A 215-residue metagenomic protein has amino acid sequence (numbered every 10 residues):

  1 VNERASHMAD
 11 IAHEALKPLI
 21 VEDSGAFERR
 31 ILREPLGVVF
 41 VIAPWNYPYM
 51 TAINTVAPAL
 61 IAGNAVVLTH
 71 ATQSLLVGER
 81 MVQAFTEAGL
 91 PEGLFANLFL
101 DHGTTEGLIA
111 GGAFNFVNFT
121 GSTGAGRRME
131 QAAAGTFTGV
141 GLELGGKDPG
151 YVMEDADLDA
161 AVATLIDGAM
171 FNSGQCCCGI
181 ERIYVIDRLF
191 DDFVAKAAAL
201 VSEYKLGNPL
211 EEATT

Functional and structural regions predicted by a protein language model:
V1, I20-A26, E211-T215: Short linear capping/connector segments at secondary-structure termini
V1-L16: Long amphipathic alpha-helix in the N-terminal Rossmann-like dinucleotide-binding domain of NAD(P)-dependent
M8, A88, L200-Y204: Short alpha-helical functional segments enriched in proximate histidine and acidic residues
K17-A160: Rossmann-like NAD(P) dinucleotide-binding subdomain of oxidoreductase/dehydrogenase enzymes
F116, G124-T215: ALDH superfamily catalytic-core signature
